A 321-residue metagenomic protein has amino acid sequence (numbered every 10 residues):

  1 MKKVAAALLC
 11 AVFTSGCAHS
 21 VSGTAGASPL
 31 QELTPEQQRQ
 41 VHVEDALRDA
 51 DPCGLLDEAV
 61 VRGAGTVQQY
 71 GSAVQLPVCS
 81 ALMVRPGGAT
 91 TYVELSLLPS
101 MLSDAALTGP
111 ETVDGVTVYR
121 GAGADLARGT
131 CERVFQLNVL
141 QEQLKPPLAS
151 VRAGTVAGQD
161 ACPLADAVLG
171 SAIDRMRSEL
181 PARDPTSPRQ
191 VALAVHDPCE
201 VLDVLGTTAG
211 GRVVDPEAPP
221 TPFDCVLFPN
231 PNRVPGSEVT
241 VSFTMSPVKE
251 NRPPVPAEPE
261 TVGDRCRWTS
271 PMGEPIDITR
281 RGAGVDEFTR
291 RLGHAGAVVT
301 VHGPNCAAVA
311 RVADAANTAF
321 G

Functional and structural regions predicted by a protein language model:
M1-C10: N-terminal export and membrane-targeting signals
F13-G16: C-terminal motif of bacterial Sec signal peptides marking the signal peptidase cleavage site
A18-V21: Bacterial signal peptide processing site
S28-L55, V74-R85, P185-H196, V226: Terminal, regulation- and interaction-focused segments at domain boundaries
L47-V67, V195-R212, M245-V255, F320: Amphipathic alpha-helical segments
G63-L126, V213-G296: Short, solvent-exposed recognition patches
V113-A182, V262-G321: A short, solvent-exposed beta-edge/loop patch
G158-R212: Surface-exposed beta-loop interaction hotspot
